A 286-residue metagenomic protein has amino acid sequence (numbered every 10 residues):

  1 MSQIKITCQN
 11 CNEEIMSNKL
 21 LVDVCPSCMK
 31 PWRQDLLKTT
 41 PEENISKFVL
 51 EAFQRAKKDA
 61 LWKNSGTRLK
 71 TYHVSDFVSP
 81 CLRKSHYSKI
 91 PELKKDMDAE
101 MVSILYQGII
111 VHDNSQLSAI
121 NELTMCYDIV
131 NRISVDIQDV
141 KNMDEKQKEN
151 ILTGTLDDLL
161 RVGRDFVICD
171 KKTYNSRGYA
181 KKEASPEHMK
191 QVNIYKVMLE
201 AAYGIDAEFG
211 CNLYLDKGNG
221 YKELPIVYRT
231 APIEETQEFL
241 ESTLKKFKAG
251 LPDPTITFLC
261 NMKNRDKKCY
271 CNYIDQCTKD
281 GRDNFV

Functional and structural regions predicted by a protein language model:
S2-K5, Q9-N12, P26-D165, N175 (+1 more regions): Metal-dependent nuclease catalytic cores that hydrolyze phosphodiester bonds in DNA/RNA, characterized by
M16-V24: Short linker/helix segments within small regulatory modules
S17-N18, Q34-D35, C277-D280: Short, non-ligating residues that shape and space the ligands of small metal-coordination modules and catalytic
L20, G163-D165, R265: Short strand-connecting beta-turns/loops that link adjacent beta-strands
T39-V49, V197-V286: Metal-dependent nuclease catalytic regions and adjoining charged, substrate-binding loops involved in nucleic-acid end
T124-K246: Mg2+/Mn2+-dependent nuclease catalytic core
